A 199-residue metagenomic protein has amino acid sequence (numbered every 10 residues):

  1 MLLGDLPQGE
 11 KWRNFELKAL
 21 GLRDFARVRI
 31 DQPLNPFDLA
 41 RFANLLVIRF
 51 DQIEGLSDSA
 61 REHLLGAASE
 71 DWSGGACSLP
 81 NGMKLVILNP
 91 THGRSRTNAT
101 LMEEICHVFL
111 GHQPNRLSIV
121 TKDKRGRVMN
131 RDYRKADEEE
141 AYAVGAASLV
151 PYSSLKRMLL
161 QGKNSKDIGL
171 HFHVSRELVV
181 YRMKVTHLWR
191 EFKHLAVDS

Functional and structural regions predicted by a protein language model:
M1-S199: Active-site hotspot residues in diverse enzymes, especially metal/ion-binding acidic/histidine motifs
